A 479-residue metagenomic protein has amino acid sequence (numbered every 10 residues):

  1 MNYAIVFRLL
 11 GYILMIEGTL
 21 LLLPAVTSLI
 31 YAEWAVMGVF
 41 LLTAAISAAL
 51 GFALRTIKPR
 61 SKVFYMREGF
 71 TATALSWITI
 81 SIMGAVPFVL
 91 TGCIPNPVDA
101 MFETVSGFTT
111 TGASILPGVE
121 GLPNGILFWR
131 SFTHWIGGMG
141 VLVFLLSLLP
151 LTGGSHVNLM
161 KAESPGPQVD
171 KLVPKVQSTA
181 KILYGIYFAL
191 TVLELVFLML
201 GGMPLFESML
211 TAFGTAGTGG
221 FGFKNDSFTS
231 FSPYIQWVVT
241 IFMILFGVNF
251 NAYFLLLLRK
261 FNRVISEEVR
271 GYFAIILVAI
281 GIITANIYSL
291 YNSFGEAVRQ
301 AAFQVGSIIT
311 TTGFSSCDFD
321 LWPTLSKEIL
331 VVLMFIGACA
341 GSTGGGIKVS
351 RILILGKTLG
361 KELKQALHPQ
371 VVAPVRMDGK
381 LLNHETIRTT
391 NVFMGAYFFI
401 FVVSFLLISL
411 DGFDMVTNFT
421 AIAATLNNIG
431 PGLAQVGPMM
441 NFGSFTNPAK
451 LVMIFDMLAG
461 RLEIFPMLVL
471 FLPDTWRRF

Functional and structural regions predicted by a protein language model:
M1-F479: Membrane-proximal intracellular helices of multi-pass ion channels
